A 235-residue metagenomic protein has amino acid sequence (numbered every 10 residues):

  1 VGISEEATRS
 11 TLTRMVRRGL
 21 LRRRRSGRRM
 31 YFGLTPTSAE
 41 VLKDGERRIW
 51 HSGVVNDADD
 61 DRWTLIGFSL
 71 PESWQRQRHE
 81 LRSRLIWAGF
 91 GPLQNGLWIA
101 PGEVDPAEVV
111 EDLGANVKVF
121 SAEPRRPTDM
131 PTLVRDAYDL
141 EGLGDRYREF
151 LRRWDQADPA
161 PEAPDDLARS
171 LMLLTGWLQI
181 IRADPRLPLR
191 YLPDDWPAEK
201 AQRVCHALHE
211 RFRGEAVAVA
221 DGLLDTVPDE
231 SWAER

Functional and structural regions predicted by a protein language model:
G2-E5: Short helix-coil junctions and helix-kink-helix linkers
R9-T13, M30, R82: Short, hydrophobic-biased segments on the C-terminal half of alpha helices that form "recognition helices"
G19: Glycine-centered, phosphate/nucleic-acid-interacting loop/turn motifs that mediate DNA/RNA or nucleotide
R25-Y31: Short, Lys/Arg-rich nucleic-acid/phosphate-binding segment
A39-W63: Short, amphipathic alpha-helical interaction segments positioned at domain boundaries
W63-L70: Active-site-flanking beta-strand signature of metal-NTP-handling nucleotidyl enzymes and homologous cyclase-like
E72-A160: Mid-protein regulatory/catalytic core that forms ligand/cofactor-binding pockets and protein-protein interaction
T132-R235: C-terminal regulatory/effector modules of DNA-binding transcriptional regulators
